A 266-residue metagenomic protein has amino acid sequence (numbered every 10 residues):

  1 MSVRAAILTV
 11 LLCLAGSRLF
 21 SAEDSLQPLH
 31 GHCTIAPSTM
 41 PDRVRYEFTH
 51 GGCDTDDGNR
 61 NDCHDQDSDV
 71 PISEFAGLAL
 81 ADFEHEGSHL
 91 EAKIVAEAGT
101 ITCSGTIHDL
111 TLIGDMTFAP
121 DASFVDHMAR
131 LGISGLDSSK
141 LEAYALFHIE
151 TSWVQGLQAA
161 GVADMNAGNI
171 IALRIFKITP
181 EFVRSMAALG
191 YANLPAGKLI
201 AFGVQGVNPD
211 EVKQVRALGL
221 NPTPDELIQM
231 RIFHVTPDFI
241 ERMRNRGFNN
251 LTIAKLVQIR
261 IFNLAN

Functional and structural regions predicted by a protein language model:
M1-A5: Positively charged n-region of N-terminal signal peptides that target proteins for export
A6-S17: Bacterial N-terminal signal peptides
R18-N266: General marker for long, soluble alpha-helical cores
